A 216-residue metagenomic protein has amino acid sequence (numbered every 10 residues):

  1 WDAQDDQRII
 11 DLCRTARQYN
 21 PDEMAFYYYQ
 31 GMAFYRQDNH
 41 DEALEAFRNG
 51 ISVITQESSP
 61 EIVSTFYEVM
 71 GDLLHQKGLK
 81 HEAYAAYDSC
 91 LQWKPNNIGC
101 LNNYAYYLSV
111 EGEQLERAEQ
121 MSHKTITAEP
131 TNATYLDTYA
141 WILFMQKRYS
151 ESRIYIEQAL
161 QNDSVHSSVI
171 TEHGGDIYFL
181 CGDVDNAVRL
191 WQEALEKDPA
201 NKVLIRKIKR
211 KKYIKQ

Functional and structural regions predicted by a protein language model:
W1, Y35, E68, H75 (+3 more regions): Position-specific recognition of the canonical hydrophobic site in helix A of tetratricopeptide repeat
Q4, D38, G78, G112-E113 (+2 more regions): Residue-level detector of the short coil/turn that links helix A to helix B within each tetratricopeptide repeat
P21, T55, P95, P130 (+2 more regions): Short coil turns that delineate tetratricopeptide repeat
F26, P60, F66, C100 (+3 more regions): TPR alpha-solenoid repeat register
Y29, I62, V69, N103 (+3 more regions): Canonical tetratricopeptide repeat
M32, D72, Y106-Y107, W141 (+2 more regions): Residue-level recognition of tetratricopeptide repeat
